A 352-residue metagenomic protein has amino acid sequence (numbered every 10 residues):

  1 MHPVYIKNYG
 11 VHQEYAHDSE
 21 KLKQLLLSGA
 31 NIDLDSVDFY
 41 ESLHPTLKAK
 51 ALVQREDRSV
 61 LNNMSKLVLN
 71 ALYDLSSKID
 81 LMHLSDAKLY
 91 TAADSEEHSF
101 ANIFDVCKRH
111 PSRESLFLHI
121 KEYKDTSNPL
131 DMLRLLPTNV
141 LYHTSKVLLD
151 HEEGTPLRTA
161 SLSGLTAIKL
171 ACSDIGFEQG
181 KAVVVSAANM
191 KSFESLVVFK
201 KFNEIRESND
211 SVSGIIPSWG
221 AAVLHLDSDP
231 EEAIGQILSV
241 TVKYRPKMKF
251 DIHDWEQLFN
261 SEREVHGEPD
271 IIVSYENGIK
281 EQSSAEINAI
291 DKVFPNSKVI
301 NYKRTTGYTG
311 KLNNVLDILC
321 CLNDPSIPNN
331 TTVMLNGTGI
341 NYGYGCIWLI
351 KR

Functional and structural regions predicted by a protein language model:
M1, K78-A92, S99, D105-D125 (+7 more regions): Structural signature of cysteine-dependent C-C bond-forming condensing enzymes
H2-Y40, N203-I271, T338-R352: Condensing-enzyme catalytic core mediating Claisen C-C bond formation in acyl metabolism
V4-I6, G10, L27-L148, N189-K191 (+2 more regions): Conserved beta-ketoacyl condensing-enzyme motif
G10-H12, A93-E96, A160-S163, A187-S192 (+4 more regions): Acidic, glycine-rich active-site loops and adjacent beta-strand->loop/helix elements that engage anionic groups
S36, K48-K50, G154-P156, I237 (+1 more regions): Conserved beta-strand scaffold positions in the cores of enzyme catalytic domains, especially in NTP/NDP-utilizing
A51-N70, M132-L133, T155-T166, D210-A222 (+5 more regions): Active-site pocket-shaping loop/turn-to-helix segments
L69-Y73, P137-V140, V147, T155-A188 (+4 more regions): Active-site-proximal alpha-helical scaffold in enzymes
D105-V106, V198-F202: Short secondary-structure boundary/capping segments
